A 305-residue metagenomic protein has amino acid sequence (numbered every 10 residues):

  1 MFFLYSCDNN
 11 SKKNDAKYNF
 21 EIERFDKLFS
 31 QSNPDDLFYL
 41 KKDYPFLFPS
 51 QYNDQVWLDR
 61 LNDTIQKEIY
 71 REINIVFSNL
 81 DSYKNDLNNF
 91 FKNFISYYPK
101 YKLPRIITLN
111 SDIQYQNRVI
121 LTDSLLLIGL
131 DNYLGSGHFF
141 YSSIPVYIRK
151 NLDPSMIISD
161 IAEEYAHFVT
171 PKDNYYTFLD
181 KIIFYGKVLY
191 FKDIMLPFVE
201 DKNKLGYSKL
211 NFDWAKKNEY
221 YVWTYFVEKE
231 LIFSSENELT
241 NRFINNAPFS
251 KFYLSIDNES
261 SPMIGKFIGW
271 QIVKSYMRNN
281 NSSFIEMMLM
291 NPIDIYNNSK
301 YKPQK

Functional and structural regions predicted by a protein language model:
M1, N62-Q66, N245: Short hydrophobic/aromatic-rich motifs at helix boundaries and adjacent loops
F3-S6: C-terminal motif of bacterial Sec signal peptides marking the signal peptidase cleavage site
D8-D35, F191-K305: A cross-kingdom marker for long, charged
D8-E72: N-terminal mature-domain "stem" immediately C-terminal to a signal peptide or N-terminal signal-anchor/transmembrane
R24, D35-Y39, V56, E68 (+8 more regions): Exposed alpha-helical structural elements
K42-Y52, S143-K150, T177-I182, W223-L231: Short, mixed-charge, low-aromatic patches
Q66-K216, I285, L289-P292: Acidic/His-rich structured neighborhood in mature extracellular/periplasmic domains
